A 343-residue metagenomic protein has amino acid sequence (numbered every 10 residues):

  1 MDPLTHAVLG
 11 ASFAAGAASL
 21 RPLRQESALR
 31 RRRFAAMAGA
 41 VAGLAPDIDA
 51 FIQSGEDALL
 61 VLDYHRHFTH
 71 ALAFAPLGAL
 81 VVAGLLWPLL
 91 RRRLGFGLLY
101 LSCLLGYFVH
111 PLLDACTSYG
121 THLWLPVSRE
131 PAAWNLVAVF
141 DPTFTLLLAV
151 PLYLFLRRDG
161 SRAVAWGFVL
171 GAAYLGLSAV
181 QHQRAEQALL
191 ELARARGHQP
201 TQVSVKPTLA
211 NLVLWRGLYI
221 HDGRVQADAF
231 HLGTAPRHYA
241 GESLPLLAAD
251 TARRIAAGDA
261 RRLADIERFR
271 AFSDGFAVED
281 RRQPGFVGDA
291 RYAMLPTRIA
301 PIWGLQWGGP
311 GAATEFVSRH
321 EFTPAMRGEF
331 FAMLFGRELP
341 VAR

Functional and structural regions predicted by a protein language model:
M1-E191, A195-P207: N-terminal membrane-targeting hydrophobic helices
Q53, P131-A132, N211, G233 (+1 more regions): Residues in flexible loops and secondary-structure boundaries
T201, L214-R343: Extracytosolic and intramembrane catalytic regions of membrane-associated proteins in envelope/secretory systems
K206-A210, L214: ATP/pyrophosphate-binding catalytic subdomain of soluble kinases
